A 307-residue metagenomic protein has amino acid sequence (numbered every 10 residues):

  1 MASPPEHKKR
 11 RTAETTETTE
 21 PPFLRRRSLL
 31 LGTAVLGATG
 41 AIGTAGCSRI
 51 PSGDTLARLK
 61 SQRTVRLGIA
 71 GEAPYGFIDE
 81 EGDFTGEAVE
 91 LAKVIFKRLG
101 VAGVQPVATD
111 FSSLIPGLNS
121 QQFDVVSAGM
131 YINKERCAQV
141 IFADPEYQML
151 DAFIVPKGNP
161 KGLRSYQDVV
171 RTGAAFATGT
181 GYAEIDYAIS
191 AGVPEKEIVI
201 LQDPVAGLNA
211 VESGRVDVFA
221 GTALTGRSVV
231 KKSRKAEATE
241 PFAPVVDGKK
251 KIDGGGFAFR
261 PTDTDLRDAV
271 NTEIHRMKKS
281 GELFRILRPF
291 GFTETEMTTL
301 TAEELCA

Functional and structural regions predicted by a protein language model:
M1-L24, V35-I42: N-terminal secretory signal peptides
R25-L30: N-terminal export leaders
S48, V89-R98, N159-P160, Q167 (+2 more regions): Extended ligand-binding regions for polar small-molecule ligands
G53-A128, A138: Extracytoplasmic small-molecule ligand-binding "clamshell" domains of the periplasmic binding protein/Venus flytrap
L56-K60, K157-A175: Flexible hinge/capping segments at coil-to-helix
V94-R98, Q105-A108, S112-V126, Q139-I141 (+4 more regions): Short helices/loops that flank or line small-molecule/ion binding pockets
G129-A138, Y187-S190, D217-K251: A ligand-binding cleft/hinge motif common to bilobed small-molecule-binding domains
Q148-A152, S233-N271, T293-A307: Periplasmic-binding protein-like
